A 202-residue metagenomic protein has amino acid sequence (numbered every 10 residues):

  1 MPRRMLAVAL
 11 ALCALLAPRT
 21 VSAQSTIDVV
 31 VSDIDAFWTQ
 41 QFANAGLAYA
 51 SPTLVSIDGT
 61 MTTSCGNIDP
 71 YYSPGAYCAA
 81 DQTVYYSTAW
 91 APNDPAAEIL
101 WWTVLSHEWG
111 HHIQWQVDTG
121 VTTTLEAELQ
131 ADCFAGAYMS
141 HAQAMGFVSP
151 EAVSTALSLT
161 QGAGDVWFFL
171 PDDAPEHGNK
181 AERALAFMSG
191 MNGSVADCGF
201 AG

Functional and structural regions predicted by a protein language model:
V8-A17: Bacterial N-terminal signal peptides
T20-S64, D197-A201: A metal-dependent hydrolase signature that marks the N-terminal structural subdomain at the beginning of catalytic folds
V29-V31, D35-A43, D132-V166: Short helix/loop segments within enzyme catalytic domains that coordinate or immediately flank catalytic cofactors
W38, T103-Q116, D132, G136: Active-site recognition of the HExxH zinc-binding catalytic motif
G59-Y85: Catalytic zinc-binding patch centered on the HExxH motif and its immediate surroundings that defines zinc-dependent
T88-T103, T119-L125: Short pre-active-site segment immediately N-terminal to the catalytic Zn-binding motif
W109-L125, Y138-A144: Catalytic Zn2+-binding segment of zinc metalloproteases
A144-G202: Long, well-structured alpha-helical subdomains associated with metal-dependent extracellular/ecto-lumenal hydrolases
